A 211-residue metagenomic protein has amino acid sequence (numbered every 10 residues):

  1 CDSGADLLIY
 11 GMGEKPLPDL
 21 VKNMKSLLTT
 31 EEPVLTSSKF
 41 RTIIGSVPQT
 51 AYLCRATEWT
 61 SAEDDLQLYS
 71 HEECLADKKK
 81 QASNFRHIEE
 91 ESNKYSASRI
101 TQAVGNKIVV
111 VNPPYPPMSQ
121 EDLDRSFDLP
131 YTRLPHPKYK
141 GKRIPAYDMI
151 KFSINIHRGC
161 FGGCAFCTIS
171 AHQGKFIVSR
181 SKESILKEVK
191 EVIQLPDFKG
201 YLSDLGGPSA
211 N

Functional and structural regions predicted by a protein language model:
C1, D128, T132-R133, P137-N211: Conserved Radical SAM active-site core
C1-G105, V111-P117: Glycine-rich beta-alpha loop elements in corrinoid/cobalamin-binding modules across cobalamin-dependent enzymes
M12, Y69, P117-E121, Y139 (+2 more regions): Short coil/turn linker and secondary-structure boundary residues
P18-D19, D124, A165: Alpha-helical elements of the RecA-like P-loop NTPase motor core of helicases
A103-K107, Y115-L134, K138, I144: Glycine-rich, aromatic-lined ligand/substrate-binding cores of catalytic and carbohydrate-binding domains
